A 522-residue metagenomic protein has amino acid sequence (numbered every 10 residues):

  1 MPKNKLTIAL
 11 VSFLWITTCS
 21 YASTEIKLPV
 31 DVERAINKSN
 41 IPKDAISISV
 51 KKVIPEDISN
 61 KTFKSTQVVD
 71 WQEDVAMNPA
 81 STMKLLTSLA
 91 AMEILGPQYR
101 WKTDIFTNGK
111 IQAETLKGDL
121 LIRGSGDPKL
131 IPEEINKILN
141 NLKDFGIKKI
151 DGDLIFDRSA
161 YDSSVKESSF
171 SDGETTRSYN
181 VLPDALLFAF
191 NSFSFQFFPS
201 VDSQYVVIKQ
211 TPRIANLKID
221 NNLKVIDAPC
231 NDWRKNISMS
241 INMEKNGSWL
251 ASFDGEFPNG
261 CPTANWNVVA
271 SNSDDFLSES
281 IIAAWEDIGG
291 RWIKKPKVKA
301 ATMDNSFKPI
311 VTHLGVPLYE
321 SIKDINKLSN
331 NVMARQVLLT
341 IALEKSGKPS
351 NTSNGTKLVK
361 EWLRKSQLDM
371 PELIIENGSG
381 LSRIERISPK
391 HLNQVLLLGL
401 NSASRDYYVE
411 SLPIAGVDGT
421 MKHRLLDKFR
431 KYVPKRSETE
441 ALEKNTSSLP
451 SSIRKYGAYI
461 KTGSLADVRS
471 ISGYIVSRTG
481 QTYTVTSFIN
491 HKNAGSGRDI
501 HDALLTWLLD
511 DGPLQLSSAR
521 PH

Functional and structural regions predicted by a protein language model:
M1-I8: Bacterial N-terminal signal peptides that target proteins for export
A9-T17: Bacterial N-terminal signal peptides
T18-A22: Sec/Tat signal peptide C-region and signal peptidase I cleavage site
S23-S39, I54, I94-M370, A503 (+1 more regions): Conserved serine DD-peptidase/penicillin-binding transpeptidase domain and beta-lactam-recognizing active-site
R34-W71, K297-V298: A short, well-structured edge-of-sheet supersecondary motif
Q67-D70, I131, V298, L328 (+1 more regions): Small-residue-rich helix-loop
D70-A90: Short active-site loop at a secondary-structure junction that contains or immediately precedes the catalytic residue(s)
K84-A91, L154, L186, I281 (+4 more regions): Residue-level preference for non-acidic, small/hydrophobic
